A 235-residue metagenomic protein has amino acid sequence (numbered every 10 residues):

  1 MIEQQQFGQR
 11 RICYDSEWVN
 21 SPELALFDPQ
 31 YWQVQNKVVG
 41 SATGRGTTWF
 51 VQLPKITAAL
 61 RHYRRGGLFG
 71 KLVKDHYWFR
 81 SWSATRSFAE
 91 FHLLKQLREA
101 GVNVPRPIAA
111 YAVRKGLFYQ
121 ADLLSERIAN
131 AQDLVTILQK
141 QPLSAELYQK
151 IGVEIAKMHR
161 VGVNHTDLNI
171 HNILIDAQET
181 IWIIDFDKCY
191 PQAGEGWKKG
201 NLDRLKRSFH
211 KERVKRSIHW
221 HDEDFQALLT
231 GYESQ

Functional and structural regions predicted by a protein language model:
M1-V38: Juxta-kinase regulatory segment immediately upstream of eukaryotic protein kinase catalytic domains
A25-Q132, A156, R160: Conserved ATP-binding subdomain of kinase catalytic cores across diverse folds
H62, R127, L168, F186-K188: Generic detector of well-ordered alpha-helical packing
D133-Q141: AlphaC helix of the protein kinase catalytic domain
E146-E154: Conserved alphaE helix
G162, D167: Conserved catalytic-loop position in the HRD/HxD motif
L168-I175: Hydrophobic residue at the +6 position relative to the catalytic HRD Asp in the kinase catalytic loop
D176, W182-Q235: C-lobe/activation-segment region of protein kinase-like
